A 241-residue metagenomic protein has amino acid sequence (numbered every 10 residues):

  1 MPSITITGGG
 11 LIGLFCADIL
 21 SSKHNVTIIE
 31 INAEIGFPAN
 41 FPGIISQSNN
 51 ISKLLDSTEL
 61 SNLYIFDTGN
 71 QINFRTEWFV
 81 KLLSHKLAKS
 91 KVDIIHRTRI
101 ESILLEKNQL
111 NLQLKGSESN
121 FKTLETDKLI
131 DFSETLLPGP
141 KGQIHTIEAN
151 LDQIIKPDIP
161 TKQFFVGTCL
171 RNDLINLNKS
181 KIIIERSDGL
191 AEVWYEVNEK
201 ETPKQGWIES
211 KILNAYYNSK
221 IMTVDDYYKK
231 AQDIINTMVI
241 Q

Functional and structural regions predicted by a protein language model:
M1-S3, K86, S90: Secondary-structure boundary/capping motif
M1-S3, L20-A33, R171-I182: Charged, low-complexity, helix/coiled-coil-prone segments
P2-I28, T223-V239: N-terminal Rossmann-like FAD-binding beta1-loop-alpha1 element of flavoenzymes
G9, I31-N32, F132-E134: Fold-independent oxyanion-binding glycine-rich loops and adjacent beta-strand/coil segments at enzyme active sites
I12-G69, E77-W78: N-terminal FAD cofactor-binding segment of flavoenzymes
C16-S22, T58, L83, L87 (+2 more regions): Alpha-helix C-terminal capping segments
F66-H85, I221-D225: Short beta-strand to alpha-helix junction loop
S90, I94-I240: Predominantly flavin-linked oxidoreductase catalytic cores and closely associated redox partners
